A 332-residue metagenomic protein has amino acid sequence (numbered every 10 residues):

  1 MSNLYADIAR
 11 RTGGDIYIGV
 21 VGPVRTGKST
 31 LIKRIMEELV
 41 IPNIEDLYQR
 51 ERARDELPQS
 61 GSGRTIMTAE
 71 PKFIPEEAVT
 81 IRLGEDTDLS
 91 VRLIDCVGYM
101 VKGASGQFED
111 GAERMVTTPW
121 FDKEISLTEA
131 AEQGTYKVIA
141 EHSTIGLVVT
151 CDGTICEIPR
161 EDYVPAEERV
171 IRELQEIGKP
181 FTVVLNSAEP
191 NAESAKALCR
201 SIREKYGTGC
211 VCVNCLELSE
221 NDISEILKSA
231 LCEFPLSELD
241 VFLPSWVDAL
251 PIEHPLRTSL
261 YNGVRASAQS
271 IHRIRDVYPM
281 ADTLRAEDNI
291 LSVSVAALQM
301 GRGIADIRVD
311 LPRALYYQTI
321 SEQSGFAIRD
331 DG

Functional and structural regions predicted by a protein language model:
M1-K123, A140: Conserved G1/Walker A P-loop phosphate-binding module
S2-Y5, R10-K28, I35-E38, I226-E233 (+2 more regions): P-loop NTP-binding site
D88-V91, T144-I145, P180: Loop/turn-to-beta-strand initiation segments
V97-V101, D152-I155, A188-N191, L216-S219 (+1 more regions): Conserved nucleotide-binding/hydrolysis micro-motifs of P-loop NTPases
G103-G106, E157-D162, A192-K196: Conserved ATPase-coupling elements of RecA-like P-loop NTPase cores
A104-E157, E173-L174: Inter-motif core of Ras-like GTPase G domains
D162-E168: Charged helix-capping and loop-helix junction motifs
R169-T182, S187-H254: Canonical P-loop GTPase G-domain recognition
